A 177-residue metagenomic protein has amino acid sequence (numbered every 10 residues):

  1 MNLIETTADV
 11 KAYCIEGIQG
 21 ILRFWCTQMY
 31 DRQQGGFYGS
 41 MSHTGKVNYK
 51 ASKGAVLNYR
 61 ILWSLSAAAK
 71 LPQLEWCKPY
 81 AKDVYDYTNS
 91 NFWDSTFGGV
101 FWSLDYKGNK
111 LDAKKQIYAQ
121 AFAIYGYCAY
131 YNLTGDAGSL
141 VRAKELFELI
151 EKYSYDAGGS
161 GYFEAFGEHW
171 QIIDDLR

Functional and structural regions predicted by a protein language model:
M1-R177: Glycan-recognition and catalytic cores of secretory/periplasmic carbohydrate-active enzymes
